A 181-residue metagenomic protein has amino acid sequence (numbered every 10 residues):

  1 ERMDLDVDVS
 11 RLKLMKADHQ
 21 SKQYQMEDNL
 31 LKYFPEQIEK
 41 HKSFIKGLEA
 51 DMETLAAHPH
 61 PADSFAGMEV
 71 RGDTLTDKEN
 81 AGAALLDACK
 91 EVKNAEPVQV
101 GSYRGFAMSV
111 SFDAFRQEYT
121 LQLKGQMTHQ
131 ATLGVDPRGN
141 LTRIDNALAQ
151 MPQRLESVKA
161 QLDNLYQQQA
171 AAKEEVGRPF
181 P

Functional and structural regions predicted by a protein language model:
E1-A66: C-terminal accessory region of SF2 helicases/translocases
E1-Q25, P97-P181: Mid-to-C-terminal oligomerization/interaction "stalk" domains of large proteins
N29, F44-G47, D51-T54, A81-A84 (+5 more regions): Charge-rich, solvent-exposed alpha-helical interaction surfaces
F34, P61, D77, G134-D136: Alpha-helix initiation/capping motif
G47-M127: C-terminal helical accessory/scaffold domains
